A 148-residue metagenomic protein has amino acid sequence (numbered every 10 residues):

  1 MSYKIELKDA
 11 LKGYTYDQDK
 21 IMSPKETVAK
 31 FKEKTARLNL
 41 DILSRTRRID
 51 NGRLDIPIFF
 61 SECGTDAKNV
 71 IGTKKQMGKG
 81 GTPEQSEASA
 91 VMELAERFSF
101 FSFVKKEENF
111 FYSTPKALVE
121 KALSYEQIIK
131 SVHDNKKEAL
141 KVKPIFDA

Functional and structural regions predicted by a protein language model:
M1-A148: Helix-coil modules at protein/domain termini and other flexible surface or pore-lining loops, especially C-terminal
